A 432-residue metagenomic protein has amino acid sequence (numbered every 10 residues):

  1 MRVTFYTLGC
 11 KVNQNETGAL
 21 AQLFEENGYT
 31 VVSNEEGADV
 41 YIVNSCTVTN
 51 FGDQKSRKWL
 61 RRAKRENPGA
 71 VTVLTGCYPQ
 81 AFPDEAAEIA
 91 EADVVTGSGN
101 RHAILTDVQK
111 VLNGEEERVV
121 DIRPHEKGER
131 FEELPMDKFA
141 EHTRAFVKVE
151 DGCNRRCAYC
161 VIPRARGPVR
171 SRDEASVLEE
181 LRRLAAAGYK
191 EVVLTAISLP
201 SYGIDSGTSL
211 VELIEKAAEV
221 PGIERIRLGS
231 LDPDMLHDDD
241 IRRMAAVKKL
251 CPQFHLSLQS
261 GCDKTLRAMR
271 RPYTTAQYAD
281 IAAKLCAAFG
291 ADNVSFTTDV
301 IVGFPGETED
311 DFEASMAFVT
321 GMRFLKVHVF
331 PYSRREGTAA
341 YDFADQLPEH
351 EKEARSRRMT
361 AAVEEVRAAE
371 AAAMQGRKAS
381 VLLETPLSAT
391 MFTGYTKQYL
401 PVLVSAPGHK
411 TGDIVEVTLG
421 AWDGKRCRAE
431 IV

Functional and structural regions predicted by a protein language model:
M1-Y202, D239, M244, L250 (+5 more regions): Proteins enriched for Cys/Gly/acidic motifs involved in redox and nucleic-acid/cofactor modification
R2, N67-P68, V220-R227: Short, surface-exposed connector motifs at secondary-structure boundaries
T47-G52, Y189-K216, V220, D232-D239 (+2 more regions): Conserved glycine-rich "GG(E/T)P / GGGxP" loop and the immediately following alpha-helix in the radical SAM core
C160-G167, R225-D234, S260-R270, A291-D311 (+1 more regions): Conserved strand-turn element in the central/C-terminal portion of the radical SAM core barrel that lines
A186, V211-E212, E219-V220, R225 (+1 more regions): Radical SAM/AdoMet-radical enzyme domain recognition
S206-A218, D238-P252, E307-F324, E349-A354 (+1 more regions): Short, electropositive alpha-helical surface patch
L256, D299, V319, V327 (+3 more regions): Hydrophobic, well-ordered secondary-structure elements that form the walls of internal hydrophobic environments
D342-V432: Terminal RNA-binding accessory module
